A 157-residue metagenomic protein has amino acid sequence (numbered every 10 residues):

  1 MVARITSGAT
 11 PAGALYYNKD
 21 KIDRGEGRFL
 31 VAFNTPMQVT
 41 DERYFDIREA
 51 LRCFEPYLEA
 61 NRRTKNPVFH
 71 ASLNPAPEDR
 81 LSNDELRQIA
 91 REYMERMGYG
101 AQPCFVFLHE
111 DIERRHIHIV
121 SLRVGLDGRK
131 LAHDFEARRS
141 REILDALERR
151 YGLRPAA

Functional and structural regions predicted by a protein language model:
M1-A157: N-terminal nicking endonuclease/strand-transfer module with a His-rich metal-binding environment and a catalytic Tyr
